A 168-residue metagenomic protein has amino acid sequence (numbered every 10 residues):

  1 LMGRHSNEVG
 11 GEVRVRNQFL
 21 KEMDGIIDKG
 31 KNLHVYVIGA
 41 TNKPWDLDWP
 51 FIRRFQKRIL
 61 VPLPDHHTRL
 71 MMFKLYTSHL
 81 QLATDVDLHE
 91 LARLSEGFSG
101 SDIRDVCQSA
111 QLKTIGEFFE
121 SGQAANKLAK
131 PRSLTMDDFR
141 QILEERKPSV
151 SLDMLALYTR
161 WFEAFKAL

Functional and structural regions predicted by a protein language model:
L1-R93, F98, A110: Walker A/P-loop NTP-binding motif of AAA+ ATPase domains
R93, F98-C107, T114-L168: C-terminal engagement/docking regions of AAA+ P-loop ATPases
